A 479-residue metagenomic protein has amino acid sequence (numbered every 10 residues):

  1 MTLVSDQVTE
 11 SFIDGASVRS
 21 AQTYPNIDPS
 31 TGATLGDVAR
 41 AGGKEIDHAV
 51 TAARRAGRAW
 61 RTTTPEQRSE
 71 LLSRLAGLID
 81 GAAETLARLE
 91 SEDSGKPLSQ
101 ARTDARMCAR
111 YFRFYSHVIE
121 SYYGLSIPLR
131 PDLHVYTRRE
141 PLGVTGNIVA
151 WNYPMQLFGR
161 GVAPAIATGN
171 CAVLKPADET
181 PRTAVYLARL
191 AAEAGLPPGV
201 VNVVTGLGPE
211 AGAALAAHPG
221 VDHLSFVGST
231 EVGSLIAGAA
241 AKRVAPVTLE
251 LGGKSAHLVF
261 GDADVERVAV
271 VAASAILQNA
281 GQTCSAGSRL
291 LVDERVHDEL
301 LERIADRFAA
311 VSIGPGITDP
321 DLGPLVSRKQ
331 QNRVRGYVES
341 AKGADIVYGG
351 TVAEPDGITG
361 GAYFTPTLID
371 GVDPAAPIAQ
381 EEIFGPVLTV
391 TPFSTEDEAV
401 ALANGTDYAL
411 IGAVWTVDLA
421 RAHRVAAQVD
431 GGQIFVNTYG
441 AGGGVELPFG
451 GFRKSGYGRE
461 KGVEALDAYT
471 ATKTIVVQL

Functional and structural regions predicted by a protein language model:
M1-L133: N-terminal Rossmann-like NAD(P)+-binding subdomain of aldehyde/semialdehyde dehydrogenases
P25, A39, R61, S94 (+4 more regions): A structural signal for short, well-ordered beta-strand elements
T31-D37, V221, L258, T359-L479: Conserved C-terminal structural/oligomerization subdomain of aldehyde/semialdehyde dehydrogenase
G32, R68, E90, F112 (+9 more regions): Residue-level signal for inorganic ion chemistry
G57, R61, A76-A83, A87 (+16 more regions): Structural signal for hydrophobic packing residues in well-ordered secondary-structure cores of soluble enzyme domains
G124-R267, D319, F393: Rossmann-like NAD(P) dinucleotide-binding subdomain of oxidoreductase/dehydrogenase enzymes
E231-D373, V436: ALDH superfamily catalytic-core signature
